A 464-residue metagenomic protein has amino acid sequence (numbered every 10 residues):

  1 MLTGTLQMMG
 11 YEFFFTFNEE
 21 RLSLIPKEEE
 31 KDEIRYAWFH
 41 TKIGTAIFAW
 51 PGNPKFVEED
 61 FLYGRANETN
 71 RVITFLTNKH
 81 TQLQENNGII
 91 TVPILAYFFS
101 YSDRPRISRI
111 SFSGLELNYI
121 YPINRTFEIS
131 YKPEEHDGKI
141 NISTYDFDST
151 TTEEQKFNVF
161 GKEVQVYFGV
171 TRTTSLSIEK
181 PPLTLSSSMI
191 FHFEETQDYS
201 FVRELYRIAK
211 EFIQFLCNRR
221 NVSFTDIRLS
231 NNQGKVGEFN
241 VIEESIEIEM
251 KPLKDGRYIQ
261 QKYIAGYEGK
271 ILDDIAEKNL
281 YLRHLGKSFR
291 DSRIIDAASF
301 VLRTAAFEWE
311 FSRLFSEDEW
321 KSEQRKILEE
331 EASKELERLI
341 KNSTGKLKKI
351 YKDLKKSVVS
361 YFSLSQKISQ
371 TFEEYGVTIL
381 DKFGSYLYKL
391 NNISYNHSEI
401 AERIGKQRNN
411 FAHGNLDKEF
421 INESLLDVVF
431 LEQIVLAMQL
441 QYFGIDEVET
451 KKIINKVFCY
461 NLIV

Functional and structural regions predicted by a protein language model:
M1-L216: Long, contiguous, compositionally biased segments that the model treats as domain-scale units
G4, G10, G44, G52 (+16 more regions): Residue-identity detector for glycine
N18, N53, N67-N70, N78 (+17 more regions): Detector for Asparagine
R21, R35, R65, R71 (+17 more regions): Arginine residue identity/basic-tract feature
I34, I47, V57, V72-I73 (+21 more regions): Extended aliphatic helical segments
Y199-G269: Internal, Lys/Arg-enriched amphipathic helical interaction segments that engage polyanionic partners
E247-V464: Amphipathic, oligomerization/interface secondary-structure segments
